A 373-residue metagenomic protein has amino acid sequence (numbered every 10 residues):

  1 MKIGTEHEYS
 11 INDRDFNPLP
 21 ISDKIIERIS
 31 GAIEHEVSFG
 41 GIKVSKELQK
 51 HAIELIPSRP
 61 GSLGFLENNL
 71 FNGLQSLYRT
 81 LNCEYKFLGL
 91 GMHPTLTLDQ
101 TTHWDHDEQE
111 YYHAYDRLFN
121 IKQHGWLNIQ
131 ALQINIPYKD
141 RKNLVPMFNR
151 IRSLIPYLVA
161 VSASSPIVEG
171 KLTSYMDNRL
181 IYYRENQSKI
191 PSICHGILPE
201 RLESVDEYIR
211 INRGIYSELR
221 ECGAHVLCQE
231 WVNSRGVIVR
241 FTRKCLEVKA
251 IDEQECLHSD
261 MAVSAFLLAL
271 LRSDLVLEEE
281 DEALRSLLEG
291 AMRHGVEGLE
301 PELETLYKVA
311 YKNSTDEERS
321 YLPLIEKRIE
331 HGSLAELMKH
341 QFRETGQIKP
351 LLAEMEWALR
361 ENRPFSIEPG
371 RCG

Functional and structural regions predicted by a protein language model:
M1-N72, S76-E84, A160, I167-V168 (+1 more regions): C-terminal accessory/tail domains of diverse enzymes
K50-L132: Well-ordered mid-protein domain cores that form the structural environment of catalytic cofactors
L90, P94-L96, H113-L132, I136-I211: Metal-dependent DNA replication initiation modules
